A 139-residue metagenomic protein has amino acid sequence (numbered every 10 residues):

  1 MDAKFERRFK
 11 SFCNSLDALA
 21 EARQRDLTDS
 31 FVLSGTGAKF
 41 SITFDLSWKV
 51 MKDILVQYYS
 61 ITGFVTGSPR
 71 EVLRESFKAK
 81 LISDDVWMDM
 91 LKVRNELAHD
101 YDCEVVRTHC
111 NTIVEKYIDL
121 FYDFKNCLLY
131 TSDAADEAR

Functional and structural regions predicted by a protein language model:
M1-S30: Charged alpha-helical initiation segments
K4-R7, T28, V32-K39, I82 (+2 more regions): Non-transmembrane, amphipathic alpha-helical segments
L16, A20-R23, S47, M51 (+3 more regions): A structural signal for well-ordered alpha-helices, especially hydrophobic packing surfaces of coiled-coils
T36-V56: Hydrophobic alpha-helical packing segments in soluble, helical-rich domains
I54-L81: Short, charged amphipathic alpha-helical segments flanked by flexible coils
I82-R94: Short, well-ordered alpha-helical segments that carry or flank key catalytic/ligand-binding motifs at enzyme/regulatory
E96-L129: Charge-enriched, short contiguous segments at helix-coil
Y130-A138: Conserved small/polar residues in nucleotide/adenosyl-binding loops
